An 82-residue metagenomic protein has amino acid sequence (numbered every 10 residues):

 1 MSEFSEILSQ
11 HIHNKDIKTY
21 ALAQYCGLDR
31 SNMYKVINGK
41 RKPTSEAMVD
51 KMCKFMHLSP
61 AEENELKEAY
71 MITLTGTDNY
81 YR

Functional and structural regions predicted by a protein language model:
M1-A21, D50: A short, Lys/Arg-rich alpha-helix, primarily the initiator
L8, L22-A23, M33-V36, E63: Conserved hydrophobic/aromatic packing and binding residues within compact polymer-binding modules
G27-T44, K51, E68-A69: Recognition helix of helix-turn-helix/homeodomain-like DNA-binding domains that insert into the DNA major groove
S45-N64: DNA major-groove recognition helix of helix-turn-helix/homeodomain DNA-binding modules
N64-R82: Short, charged recognition helix plus adjacent turn of helix-turn-helix-like nucleic-acid-binding domains
